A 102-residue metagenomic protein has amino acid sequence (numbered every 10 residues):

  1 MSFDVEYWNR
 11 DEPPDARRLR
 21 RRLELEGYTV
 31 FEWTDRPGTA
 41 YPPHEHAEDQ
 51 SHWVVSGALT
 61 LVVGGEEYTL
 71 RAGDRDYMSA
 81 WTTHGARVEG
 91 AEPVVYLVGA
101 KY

Functional and structural regions predicted by a protein language model:
M1-E32: A short, N-terminal "cap"/entry segment at the start of jelly-roll beta-barrel domains of the cupin/DSBH fold
T29-H46: Conserved short histidine dyad/triad with adjacent acidic residue
R36, H46, V54, S79-W81 (+1 more regions): A short, compositionally biased micro-patch
A47-L59, G64: Glycine- and acidic-residue-biased ligand/ion/polar-headgroup-sensing regions
A58-T60, E67, T83, P93: Structural motif
G64-W81: Short acidic-glycine-tyrosine-enriched beta hairpin
A80-Y102: Ligand-binding loop in jelly-roll beta-barrel domains
